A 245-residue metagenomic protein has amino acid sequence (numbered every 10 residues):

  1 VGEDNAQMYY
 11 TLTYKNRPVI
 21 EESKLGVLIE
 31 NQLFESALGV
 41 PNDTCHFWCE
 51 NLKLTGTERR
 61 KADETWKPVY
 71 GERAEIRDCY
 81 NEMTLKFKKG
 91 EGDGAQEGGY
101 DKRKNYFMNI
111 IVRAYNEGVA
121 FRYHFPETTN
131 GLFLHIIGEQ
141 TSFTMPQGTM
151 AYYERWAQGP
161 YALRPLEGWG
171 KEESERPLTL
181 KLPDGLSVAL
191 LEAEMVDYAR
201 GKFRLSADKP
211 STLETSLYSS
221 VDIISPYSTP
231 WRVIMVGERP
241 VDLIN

Functional and structural regions predicted by a protein language model:
V1-N245: N-terminal accessory beta-strand-rich subdomains and adjacent acidic, glycine-rich linkers that precede catalytic cores
